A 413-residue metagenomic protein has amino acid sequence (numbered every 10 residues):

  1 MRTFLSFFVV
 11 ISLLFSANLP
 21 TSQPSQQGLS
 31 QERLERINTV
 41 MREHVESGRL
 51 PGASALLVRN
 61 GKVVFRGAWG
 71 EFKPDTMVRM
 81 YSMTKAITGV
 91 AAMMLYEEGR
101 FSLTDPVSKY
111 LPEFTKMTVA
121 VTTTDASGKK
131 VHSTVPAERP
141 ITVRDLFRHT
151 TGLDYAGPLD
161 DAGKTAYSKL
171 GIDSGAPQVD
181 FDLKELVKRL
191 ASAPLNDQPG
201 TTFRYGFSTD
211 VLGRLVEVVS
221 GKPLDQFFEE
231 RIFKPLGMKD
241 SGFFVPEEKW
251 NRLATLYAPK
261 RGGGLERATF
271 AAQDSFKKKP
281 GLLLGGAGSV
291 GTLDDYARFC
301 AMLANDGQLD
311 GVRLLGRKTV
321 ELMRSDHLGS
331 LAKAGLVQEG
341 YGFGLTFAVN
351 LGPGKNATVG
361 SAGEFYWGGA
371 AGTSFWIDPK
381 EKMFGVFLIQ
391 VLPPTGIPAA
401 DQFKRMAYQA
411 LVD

Functional and structural regions predicted by a protein language model:
L5-F15: Bacterial N-terminal signal peptides
S16, T21-P24: Boundary at the C-terminal end of the N-terminal hydrophobic targeting segment
S25-Y81, R100-S102, K116-D125, I397 (+2 more regions): Short, conserved catalytic-motif segment at the N-terminal edge
E35-M41, A55, G61, R79-Y110 (+5 more regions): Active-site SXXK
V64-E71, G368, I389-L392: Short beta->alpha transition motifs characteristic of CBS
P112-A362: Short, surface-exposed loop or secondary-structure junction motifs that flank catalytic or metal-binding residues
E364, A371-E381: Short, surface-exposed beta-strand/loop micro-motifs that present aromatic residues
F375, K382-V391: Short, well-ordered beta-strand elements
